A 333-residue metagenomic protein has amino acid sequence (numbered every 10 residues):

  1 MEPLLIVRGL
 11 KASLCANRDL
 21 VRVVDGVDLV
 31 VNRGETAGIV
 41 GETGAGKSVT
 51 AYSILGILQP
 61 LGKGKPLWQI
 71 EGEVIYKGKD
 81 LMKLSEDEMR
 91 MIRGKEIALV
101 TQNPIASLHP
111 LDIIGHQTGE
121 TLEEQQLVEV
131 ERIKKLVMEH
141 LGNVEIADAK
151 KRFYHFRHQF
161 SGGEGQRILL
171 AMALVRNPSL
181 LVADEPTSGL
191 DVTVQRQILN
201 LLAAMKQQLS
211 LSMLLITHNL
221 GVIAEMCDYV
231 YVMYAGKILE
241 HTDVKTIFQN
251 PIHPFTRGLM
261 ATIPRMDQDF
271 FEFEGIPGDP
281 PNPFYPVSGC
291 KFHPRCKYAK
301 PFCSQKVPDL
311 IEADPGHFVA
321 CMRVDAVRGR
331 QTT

Functional and structural regions predicted by a protein language model:
P3, A147-F153, H241-T333: Short catalytic/signature loops enriched in Gly
E42, L190-F271: P-loop NTP-binding/switch modules centered on Walker-like glycine-rich loops
L67-I70, D80-A98, E124, T246-P251 (+1 more regions): ABC ATPase NBD coupling module
E73-Y76, D80, E131-K151, M260: Conserved ABC ATPase "signature" region
L170, L181, V194, I198: Hydrophobic anchor residue at the start of the ABC signature
V175-S179: A short, proline-enriched helix->beta-strand linker immediately N-terminal to the Walker B motif in ABC-type P-loop
